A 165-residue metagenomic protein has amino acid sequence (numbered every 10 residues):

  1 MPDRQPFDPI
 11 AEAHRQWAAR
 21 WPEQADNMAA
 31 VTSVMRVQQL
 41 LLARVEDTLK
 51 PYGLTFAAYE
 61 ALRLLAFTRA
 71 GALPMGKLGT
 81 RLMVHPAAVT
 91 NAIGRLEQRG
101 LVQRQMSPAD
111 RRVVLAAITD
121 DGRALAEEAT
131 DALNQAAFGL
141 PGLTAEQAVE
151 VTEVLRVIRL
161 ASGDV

Functional and structural regions predicted by a protein language model:
M1-P22, E146-V165: C-terminal regulatory/oligomerization modules of transcriptional regulators
P9, A30-V45, A132, E150 (+1 more regions): C-terminal ligand-sensing/allosteric alpha-helical core of TetR-family HTH transcriptional regulators
A19-D26, A116: Short, charged, low-complexity loops and linkers
A25, T32-M35, Q39, A43-H85: N-terminal helix-turn-helix DNA-binding core of bacterial DNA-binding proteins
F56, A70-L115: Canonical helix-turn-helix DNA-binding module
R63, N91, E153: DNA-binding alpha-helical recognition surfaces that contact promoter or target DNA
G94-V149, E153: Charged, amphipathic alpha-helical coiled-coil/dimerization segments
